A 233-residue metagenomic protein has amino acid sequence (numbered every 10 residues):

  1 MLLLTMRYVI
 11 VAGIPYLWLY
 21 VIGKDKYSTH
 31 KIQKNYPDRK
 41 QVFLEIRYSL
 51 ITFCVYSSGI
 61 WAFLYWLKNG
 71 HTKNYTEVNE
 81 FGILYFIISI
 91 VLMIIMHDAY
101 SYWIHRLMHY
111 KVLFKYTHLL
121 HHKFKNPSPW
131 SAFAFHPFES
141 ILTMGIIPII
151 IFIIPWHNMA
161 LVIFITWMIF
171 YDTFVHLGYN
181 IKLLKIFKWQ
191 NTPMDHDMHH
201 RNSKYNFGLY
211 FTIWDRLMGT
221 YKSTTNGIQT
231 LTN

Functional and structural regions predicted by a protein language model:
M1-W103, L107, Y116-L119, K123-I146 (+2 more regions): Non-catalytic, topology-defining segments of multipass membrane proteins
G82, L113-F114, N158-V162: Short acidic/polar alpha-helix capping motifs at helix-coil junctions
Y100-N126, V175, Y179-N180, N191-K204: Acidic (Asp/Glu-rich) catalytic motifs at the cytosolic membrane interface
I154-L217: Functionally important transmembrane alpha-helices
